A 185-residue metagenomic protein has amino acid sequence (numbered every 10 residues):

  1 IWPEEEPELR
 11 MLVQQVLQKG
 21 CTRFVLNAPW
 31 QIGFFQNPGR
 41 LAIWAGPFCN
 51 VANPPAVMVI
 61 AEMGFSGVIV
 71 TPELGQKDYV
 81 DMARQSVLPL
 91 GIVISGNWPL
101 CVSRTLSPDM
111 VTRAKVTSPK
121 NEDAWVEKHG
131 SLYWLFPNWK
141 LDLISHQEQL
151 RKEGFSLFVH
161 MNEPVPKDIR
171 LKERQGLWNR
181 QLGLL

Functional and structural regions predicted by a protein language model:
I1-V59, M63-L185: Active-site pocket-lining/capping segments in soluble small-molecule metabolic enzymes
